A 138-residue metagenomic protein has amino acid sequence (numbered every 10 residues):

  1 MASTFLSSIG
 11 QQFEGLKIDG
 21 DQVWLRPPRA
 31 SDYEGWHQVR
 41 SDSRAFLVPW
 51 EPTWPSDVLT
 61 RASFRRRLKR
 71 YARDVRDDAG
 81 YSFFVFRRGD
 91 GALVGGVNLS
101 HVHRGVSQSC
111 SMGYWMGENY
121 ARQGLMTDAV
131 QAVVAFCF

Functional and structural regions predicted by a protein language model:
M1-N119: GNAT-family acyltransferases
W115, R122-F136: Conserved acetyl-CoA-binding loop-helix of GNAT-fold acetyltransferases
